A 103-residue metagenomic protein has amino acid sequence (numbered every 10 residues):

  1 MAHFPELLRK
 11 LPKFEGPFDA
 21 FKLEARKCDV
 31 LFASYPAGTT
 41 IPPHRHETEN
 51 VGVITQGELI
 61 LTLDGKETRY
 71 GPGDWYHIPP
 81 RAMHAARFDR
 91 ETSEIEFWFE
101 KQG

Functional and structural regions predicted by a protein language model:
M1-K27, L31-F32: A short, N-terminal "cap"/entry segment at the start of jelly-roll beta-barrel domains of the cupin/DSBH fold
R26, T62-K66, D89: Short strand-coil-strand connectors
D29-H46: Conserved short histidine dyad/triad with adjacent acidic residue
T48-L59, D64: Glycine- and acidic-residue-biased ligand/ion/polar-headgroup-sensing regions
T55-Q56, G71-P72, R90: A cytosolic small-molecule/anion-sensing beta-strand core signal
G65-R81: Short acidic-glycine-tyrosine-enriched beta hairpin
P80-G103: Ligand-binding loop in jelly-roll beta-barrel domains
